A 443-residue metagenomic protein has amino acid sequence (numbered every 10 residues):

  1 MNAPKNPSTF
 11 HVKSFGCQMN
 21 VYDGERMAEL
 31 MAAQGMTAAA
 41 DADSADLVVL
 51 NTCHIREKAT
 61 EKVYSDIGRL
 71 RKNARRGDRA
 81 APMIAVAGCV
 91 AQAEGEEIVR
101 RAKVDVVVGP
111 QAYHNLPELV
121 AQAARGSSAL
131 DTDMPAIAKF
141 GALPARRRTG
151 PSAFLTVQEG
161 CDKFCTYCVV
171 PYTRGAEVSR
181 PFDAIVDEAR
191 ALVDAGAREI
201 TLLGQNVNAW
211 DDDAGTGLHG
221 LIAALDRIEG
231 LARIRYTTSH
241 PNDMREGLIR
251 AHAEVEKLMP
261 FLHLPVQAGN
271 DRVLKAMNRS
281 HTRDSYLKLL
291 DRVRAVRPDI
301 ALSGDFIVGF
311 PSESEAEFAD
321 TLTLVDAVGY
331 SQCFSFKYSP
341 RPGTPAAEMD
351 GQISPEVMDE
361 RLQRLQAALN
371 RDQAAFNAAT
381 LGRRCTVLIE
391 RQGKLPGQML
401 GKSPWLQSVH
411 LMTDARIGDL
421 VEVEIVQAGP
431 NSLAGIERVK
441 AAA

Functional and structural regions predicted by a protein language model:
M1-W210, G247, L262, D284-A295 (+3 more regions): Proteins enriched for Cys/Gly/acidic motifs involved in redox and nucleic-acid/cofactor modification
F15, C89, P135, G160 (+8 more regions): Generic beta-structure capping elements
A59-E61, A176-P181, D211-T216, A276-R279 (+3 more regions): Short, solvent-exposed loop/turn segments at secondary-structure boundaries
A81-A85, A93, D194-E315: Conserved SAM/AdoMet-binding glycine-rich loop
R148-P151, C161-K163, L258, A268 (+5 more regions): Short flexible coil/turn linkers enriched for glycine and charged/polar residues that connect secondary-structure
I185, L202, Y236, L264 (+5 more regions): Conserved, mostly hydrophobic/aromatic
P260-F261, L274-K275, P298-A301, A316-F318 (+7 more regions): Extended hydrophobic-aromatic, low-complexity segments
E348-A443: Terminal RNA-binding accessory module
